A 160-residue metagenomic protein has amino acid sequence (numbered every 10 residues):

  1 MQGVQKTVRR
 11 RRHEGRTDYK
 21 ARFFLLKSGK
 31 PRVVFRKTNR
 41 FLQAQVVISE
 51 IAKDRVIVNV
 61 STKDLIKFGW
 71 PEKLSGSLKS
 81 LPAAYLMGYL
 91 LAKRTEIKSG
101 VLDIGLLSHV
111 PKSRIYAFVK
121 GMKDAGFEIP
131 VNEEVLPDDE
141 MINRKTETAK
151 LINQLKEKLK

Functional and structural regions predicted by a protein language model:
M1-N59, K63-G69, A125, E133-K160: Intrinsically disordered, Lys/Arg-rich N-terminal extensions and targeting peptides of nucleic-acid-associated proteins
V56, A83, M87, L91 (+1 more regions): Amphipathic alpha-helical interface surfaces
T62-K63, E72-L74, M87-G88, E128-V131: Short, surface-exposed, polar/charged, turn-prone segments marking secondary-structure boundaries
E72-T95: Acidic helix/loop or adjacent segment enriched in Glu/Asp that either coordinates divalent metal
K93-S99, V110: Beta-rich strand-turn-strand
G105-L107: Short loop/turn motifs enriched for small/polar and acidic residues
H109-V135: Short, low-complexity, polybasic intrinsically disordered segments
